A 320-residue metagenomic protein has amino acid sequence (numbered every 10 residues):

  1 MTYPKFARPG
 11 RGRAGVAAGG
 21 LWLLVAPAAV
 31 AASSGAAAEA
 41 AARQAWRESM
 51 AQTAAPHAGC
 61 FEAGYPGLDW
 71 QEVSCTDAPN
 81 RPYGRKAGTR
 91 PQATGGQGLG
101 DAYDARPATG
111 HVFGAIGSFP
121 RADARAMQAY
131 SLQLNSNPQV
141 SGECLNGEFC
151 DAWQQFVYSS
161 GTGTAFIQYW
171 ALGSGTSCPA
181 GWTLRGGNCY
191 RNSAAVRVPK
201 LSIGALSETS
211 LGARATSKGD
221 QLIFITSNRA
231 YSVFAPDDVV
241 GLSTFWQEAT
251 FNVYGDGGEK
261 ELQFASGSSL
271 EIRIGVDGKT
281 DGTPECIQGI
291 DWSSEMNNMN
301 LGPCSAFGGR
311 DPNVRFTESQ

Functional and structural regions predicted by a protein language model:
M1-R11: N-terminal secretory signal peptides that target proteins for export/translocation
P9-A14, Q44, E48: Positively charged, low-complexity intrinsically disordered regions
G15-G19, A40: Low-complexity, intrinsically disordered regions enriched in charged/polar residues
A18-A26: Bacterial N-terminal signal peptides
P27-A31: Hydrophobic alpha-helical membrane-insertion segments, chiefly the h-region of N-terminal signal peptides
A32-Q320: Exposed, interaction-prone regions of secreted/extracellular proteins
